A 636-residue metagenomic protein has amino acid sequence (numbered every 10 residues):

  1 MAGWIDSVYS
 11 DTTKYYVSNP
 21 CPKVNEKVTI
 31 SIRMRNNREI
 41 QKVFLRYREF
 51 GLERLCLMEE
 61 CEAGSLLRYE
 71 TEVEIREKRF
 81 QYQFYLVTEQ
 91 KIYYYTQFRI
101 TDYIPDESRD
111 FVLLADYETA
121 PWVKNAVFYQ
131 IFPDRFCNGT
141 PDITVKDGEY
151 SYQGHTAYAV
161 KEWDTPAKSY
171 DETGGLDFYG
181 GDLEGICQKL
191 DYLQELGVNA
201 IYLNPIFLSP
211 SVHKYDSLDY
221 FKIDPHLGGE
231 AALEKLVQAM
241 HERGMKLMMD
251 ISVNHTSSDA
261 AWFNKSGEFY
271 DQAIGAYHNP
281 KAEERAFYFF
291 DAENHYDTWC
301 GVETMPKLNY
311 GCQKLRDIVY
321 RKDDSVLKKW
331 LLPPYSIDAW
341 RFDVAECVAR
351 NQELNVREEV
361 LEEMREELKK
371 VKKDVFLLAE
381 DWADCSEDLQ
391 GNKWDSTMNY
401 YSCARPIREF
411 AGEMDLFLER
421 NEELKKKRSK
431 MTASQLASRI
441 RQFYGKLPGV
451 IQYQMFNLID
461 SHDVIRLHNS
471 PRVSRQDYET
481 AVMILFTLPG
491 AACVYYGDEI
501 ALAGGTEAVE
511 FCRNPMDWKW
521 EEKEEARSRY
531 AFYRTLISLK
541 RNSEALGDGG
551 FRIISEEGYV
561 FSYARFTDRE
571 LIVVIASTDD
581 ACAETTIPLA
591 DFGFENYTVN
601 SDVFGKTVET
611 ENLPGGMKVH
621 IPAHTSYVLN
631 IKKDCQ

Functional and structural regions predicted by a protein language model:
G3-T13, S18-N19, V28, I32 (+5 more regions): Active-site and adjacent substrate-binding regions of carbohydrate-active enzymes
R38-L45: Solvent-exposed loop/turn segments flanking beta-strands in beta-repeat/beta-sandwich domains
G51-E53: Short beta-strand and strand-turn-strand segments in soluble, beta-rich domains
E62-T71: Aromatic sugar-binding surface patches on proteins that engage polysaccharides or sugar-phosphate polymers
E74-R79: Surface-exposed, short loops/turns at beta-strand junctions within beta-sandwich domains
